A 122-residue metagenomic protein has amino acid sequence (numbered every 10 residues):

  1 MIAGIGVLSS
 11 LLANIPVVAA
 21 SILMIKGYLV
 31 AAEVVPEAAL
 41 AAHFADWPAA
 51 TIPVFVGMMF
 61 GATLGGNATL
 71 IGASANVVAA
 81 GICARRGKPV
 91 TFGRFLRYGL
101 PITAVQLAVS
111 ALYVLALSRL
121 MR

Functional and structural regions predicted by a protein language model:
M1-K88: Membrane-interfacial helix-loop connectors
F60-R122: Juxtamembrane and boundary regions of transmembrane helices in multi-pass small-molecule transporters and channels
